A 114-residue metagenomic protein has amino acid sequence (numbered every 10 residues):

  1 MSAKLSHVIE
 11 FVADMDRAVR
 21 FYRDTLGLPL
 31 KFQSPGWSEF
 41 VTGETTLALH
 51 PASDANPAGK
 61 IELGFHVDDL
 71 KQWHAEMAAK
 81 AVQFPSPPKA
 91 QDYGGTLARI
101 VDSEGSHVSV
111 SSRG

Functional and structural regions predicted by a protein language model:
M1-R17, T46, I61-L63, G114: N-terminal beta-strand motif that seeds the catalytic metal site of vicinal oxygen chelate
A18-R23, M77, G105: Conserved active-site tyrosine of GNAT-family acetyltransferases
G27-F32, P85-P87: Short secondary-structure junctions
P29-I61, H107-S112: Conserved short beta-strand elements that form part of the metal-binding/catalytic scaffold of enzyme active sites
G36-W37, E62, P88, L97: Short, acidic/polar N-cap/turn motifs at the starts of alpha helices
L63-M77: Mid-chain, well-packed structural core segment of small domains
K80-G114: Vicinal oxygen chelate
